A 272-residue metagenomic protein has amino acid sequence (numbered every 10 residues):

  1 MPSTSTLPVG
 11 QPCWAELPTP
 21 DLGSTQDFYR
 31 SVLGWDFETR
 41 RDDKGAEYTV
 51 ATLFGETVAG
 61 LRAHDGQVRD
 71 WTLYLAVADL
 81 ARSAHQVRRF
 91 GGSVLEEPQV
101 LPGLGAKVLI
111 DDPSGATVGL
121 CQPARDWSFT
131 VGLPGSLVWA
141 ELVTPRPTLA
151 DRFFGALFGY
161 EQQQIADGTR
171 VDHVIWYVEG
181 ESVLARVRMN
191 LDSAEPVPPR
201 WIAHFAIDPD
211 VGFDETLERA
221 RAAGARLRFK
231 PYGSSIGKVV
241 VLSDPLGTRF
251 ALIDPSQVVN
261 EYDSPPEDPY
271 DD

Functional and structural regions predicted by a protein language model:
M1-L7, F90-E141, Q164-S182, L217-D272: Vicinal oxygen chelate
P2-V9, E16-E56, R89, E97-G105 (+1 more regions): Core segments of cupin and vicinal oxygen chelate
Q11-P20, V50, A63-Q86, A106-I110 (+3 more regions): Vicinal oxygen chelate
T25-D27, L61, A84-H85, A150 (+2 more regions): Short acidic, gly/pro-rich beta-turn/loop elements at beta-sheet edges and active-site/ligand-binding grooves
F28-V32, D65-G66, E96, F158-E161 (+2 more regions): Short low-complexity stretches enriched in small and charged residues
W35-V68, P113-A124, Q164-P199, D208 (+2 more regions): Conserved short beta-strand elements that form part of the metal-binding/catalytic scaffold of enzyme active sites
L53, A59-D65, L73, V77 (+3 more regions): DNA polymerase sliding clamps and clamp-related checkpoint/processivity subunits
V68-A76, R125-P134, F154, S193-H204 (+1 more regions): Short, surface-exposed, charge-dense and proline/glycine-enriched linear segments
